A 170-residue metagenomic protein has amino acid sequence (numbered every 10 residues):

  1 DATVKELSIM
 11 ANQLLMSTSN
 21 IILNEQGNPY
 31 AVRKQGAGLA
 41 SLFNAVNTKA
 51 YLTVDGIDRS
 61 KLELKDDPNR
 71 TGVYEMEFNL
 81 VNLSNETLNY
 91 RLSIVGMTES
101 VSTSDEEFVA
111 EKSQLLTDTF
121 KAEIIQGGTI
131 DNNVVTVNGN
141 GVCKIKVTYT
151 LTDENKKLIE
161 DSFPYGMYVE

Functional and structural regions predicted by a protein language model:
D1-Q26, V169: Hydrolase catalytic cores
N20, M97-E99: Structural signature of outer-membrane beta-barrel domains
N24-K49: A eukaryote-biased signal for short, well-structured alpha-helical docking elements
L42-N85, S93, N132-V135: Beta-sheet-dominated interaction scaffolds and their linkers
R70-E77, K156-E170: Short, solvent-exposed loop/turn segments enriched in Ser/Thr/Gly
N82-E86, T98, D153: Short, acidic/polar linear motifs in exposed loop/turn regions
E86-I94, T103-D105, I159-E160: Short, hydrophobic/aromatic beta-strand segments
D105-D161: Intrinsically disordered, low-complexity Pro/Gly/Ser/Thr-rich segments with frequent PxxP/GP/PP motifs and embedded
